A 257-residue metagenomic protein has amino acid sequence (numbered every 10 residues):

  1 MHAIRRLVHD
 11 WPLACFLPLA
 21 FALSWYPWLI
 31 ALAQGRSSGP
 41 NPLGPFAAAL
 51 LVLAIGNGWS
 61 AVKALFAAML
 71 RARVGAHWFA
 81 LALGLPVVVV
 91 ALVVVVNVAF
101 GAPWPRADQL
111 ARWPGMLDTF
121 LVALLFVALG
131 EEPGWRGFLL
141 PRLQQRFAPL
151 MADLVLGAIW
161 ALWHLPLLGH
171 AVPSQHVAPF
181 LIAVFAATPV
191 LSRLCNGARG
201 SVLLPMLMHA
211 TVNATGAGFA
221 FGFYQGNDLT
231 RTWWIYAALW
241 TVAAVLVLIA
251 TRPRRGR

Functional and structural regions predicted by a protein language model:
H2-L7, C15, L32-A82, V95-R112 (+2 more regions): Membrane-helix interface linkers and caps
A20-L23, W28, F46-A54, P86-V95 (+1 more regions): Hydrophobic core of alpha-helical transmembrane segments in multi-pass integral membrane proteins
F21-L29, V87-L92, G157-L167, A210-F219: Aromatic-anchored segments of alpha-helical transmembrane domains
A31-R36, A102, G169-Q175, Q225-T230: Membrane-interface helix caps and helix-loop-helix hairpins in membrane proteins
G39, P105-L121, G169-I182, W233-W234: Juxtamembrane helix-entry segments on the extracytoplasmic side of multipass membrane proteins
G130-G157, N196-S201: Membrane-interface helix/loop boundary segments of multi-pass membrane proteins
L181-R193: Hydrophobic alpha-helical segments embedded in the membrane of multi-pass proteins
G200-L203, L207-R257: C-terminal membrane module of polytopic membrane proteins
